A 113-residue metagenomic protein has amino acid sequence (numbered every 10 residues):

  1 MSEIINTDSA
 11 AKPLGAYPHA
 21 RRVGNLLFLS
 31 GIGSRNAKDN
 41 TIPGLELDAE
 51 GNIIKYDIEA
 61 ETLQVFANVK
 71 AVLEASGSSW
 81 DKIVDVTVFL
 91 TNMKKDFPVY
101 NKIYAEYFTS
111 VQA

Functional and structural regions predicted by a protein language model:
S2-A113: Short, polar/acidic, helix-capping and beta-turn segments at strand->helix junctions that line the mouths
